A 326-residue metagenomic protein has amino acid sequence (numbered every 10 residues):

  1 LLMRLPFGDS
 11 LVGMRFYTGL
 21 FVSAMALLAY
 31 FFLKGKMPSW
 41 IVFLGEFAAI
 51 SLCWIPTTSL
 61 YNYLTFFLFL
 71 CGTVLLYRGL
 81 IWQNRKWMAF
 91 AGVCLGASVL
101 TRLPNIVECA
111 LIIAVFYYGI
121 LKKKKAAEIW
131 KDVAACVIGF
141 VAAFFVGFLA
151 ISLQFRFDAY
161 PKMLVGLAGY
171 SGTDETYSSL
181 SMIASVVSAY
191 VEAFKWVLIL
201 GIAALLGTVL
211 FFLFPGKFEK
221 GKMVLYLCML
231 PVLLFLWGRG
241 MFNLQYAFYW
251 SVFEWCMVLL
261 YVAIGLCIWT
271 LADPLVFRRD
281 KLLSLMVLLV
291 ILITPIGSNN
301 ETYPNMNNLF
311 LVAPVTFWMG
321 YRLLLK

Functional and structural regions predicted by a protein language model:
F16-K36, C71, F211-F212: Transmembrane-helix motifs of polytopic, lipid-linked glycan transferases
T18, T57-F66: Short acidic/glycine- and proline-prone juxtamembrane loop motifs at membrane-interface regions of multi-pass membrane
A24-S51, K86: Transmembrane-helix signature of polytopic, membrane-embedded enzymes that assemble or transfer cell-envelope glycans
K34-S39, G72-M88, S98, I268-V276: Membrane-interface transmembrane helices that cradle and orient dolichyl/undecaprenyl
I50-W54, L75, W87-A114, A142 (+2 more regions): Membrane-interface alpha helices of multi-pass inner-membrane proteins
L75, I81, E108-F145, L149 (+3 more regions): Perimembrane helix-loop-helix junctions
L75-A97, A126-I138, D280-L288: Short hydrophobic alpha-helices at membrane interfaces in multi-pass membrane enzymes
D132-V209, L234-G240: Membrane-lumen/periplasm interface segments of specific transmembrane helices in polyprenyl phosphate-linked
